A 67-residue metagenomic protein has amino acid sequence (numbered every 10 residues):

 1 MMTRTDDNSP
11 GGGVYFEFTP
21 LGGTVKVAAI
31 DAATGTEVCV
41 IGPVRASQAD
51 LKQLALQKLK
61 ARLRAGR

Functional and structural regions predicted by a protein language model:
M1-T3, R62-L63: A broad, low-specificity signal for short, low-complexity segments enriched in glycine/proline and polar/charged
M2-D7, E17: Structured catalytic core of nucleotide-sugar glycosyltransferases
G11-G66: Amphipathic, hydrophobic secondary-structure cores in small proteins
